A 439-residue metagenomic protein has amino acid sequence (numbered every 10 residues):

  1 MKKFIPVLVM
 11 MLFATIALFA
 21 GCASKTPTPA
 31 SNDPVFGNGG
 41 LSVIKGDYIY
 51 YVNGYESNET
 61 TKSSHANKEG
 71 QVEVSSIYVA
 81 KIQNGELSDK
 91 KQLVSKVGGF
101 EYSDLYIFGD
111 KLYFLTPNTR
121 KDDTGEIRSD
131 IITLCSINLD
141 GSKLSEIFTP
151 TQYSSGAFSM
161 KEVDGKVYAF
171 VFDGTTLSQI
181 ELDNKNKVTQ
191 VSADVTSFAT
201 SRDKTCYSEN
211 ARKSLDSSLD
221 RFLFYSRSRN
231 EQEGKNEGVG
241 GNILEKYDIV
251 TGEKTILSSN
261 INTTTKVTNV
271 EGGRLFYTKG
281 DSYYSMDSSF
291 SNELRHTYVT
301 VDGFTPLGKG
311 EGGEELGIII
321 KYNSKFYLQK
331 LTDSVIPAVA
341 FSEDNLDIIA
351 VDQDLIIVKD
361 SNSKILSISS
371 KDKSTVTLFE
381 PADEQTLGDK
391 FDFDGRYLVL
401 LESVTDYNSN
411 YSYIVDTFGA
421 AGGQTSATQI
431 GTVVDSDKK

Functional and structural regions predicted by a protein language model:
M1-I5: Positively charged n-region of N-terminal signal peptides that target proteins for export
L18-G21: C-terminal motif of bacterial Sec signal peptides marking the signal peptidase cleavage site
A23-S31, K62-S95, G125-T149, G174-S197 (+5 more regions): Surface-exposed loop/turn elements that mediate protein-protein interactions on large endomembrane-trafficking
T28-I77, K96-D104: Beta-strand-rich domains and repeat architectures in extracellular enzymes and scaffolds, especially beta-propellers
V35-V43, G99-G109, Q152-D164, D194-S217 (+6 more regions): Repeated scaffold domains used in trafficking and secretory/extracellular systems, primarily beta-propellers
I44, I82, I107, S129 (+19 more regions): Generic beta-strand structural signal
Y50-V52, Y113-T116, A169-V171, Y207 (+5 more regions): Residue position within the beta-strands of beta-propeller blades
F114-P117, I132-L139, K143-K161, Y168-V171: Non-cytosolic head/periplasmic domains of membrane-anchored proteins
